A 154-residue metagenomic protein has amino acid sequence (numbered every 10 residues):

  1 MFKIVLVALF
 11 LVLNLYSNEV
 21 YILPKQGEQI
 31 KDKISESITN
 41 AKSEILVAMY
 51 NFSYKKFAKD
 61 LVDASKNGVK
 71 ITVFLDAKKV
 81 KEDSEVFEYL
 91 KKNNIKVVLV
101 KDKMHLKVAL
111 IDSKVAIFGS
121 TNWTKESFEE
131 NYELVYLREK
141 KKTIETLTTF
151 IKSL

Functional and structural regions predicted by a protein language model:
I4-L15: Sec-dependent N-terminal signal peptides
N18-N40: Short N-terminal segments immediately surrounding and downstream of signal-peptide cleavage
V20-Q26, A48-Y50, N93-V97: Short, flexible loop segments at the rims of nucleotide/cofactor-binding pockets, characterized by
I30, A116-L154: Signature of lipid phosphatidyltransferase scaffolds
I34-K92: Primarily the HKD phosphodiesterase
L46-A48, T72-L75, V98, A116-F118 (+1 more regions): Structural recognition of the beta-strand scaffold that forms the well-ordered cores of secreted hydrolase catalytic
N51-K55, A77-K81, D102-H105, V115-A116 (+2 more regions): Solvent-exposed loop/turn segments at secondary-structure junctions within structured extracellular/periplasmic domains
E85-K101, K107-A109: Structural recognition of alpha->loop->beta junctions
